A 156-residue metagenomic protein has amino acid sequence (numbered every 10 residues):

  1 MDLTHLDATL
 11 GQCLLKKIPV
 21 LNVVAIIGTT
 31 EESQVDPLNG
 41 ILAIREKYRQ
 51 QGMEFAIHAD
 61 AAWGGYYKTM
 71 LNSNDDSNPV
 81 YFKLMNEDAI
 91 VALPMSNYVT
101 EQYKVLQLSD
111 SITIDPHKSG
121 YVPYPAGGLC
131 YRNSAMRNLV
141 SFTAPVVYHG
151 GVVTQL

Functional and structural regions predicted by a protein language model:
M1-G40, Y67-E101: PLP-dependent aminotransferase-class I/II
G11, G28, E46, H117 (+1 more regions): Residue-level marker of positions within ordered structural domains that often coincide with functionally constrained
P19-V23, M53-I57, D110-S111, K118 (+1 more regions): Beta-sheet entry/capping signal
K47-G52: Short helix-capping segments at alpha-helix termini
D60: Glycine-centered flexible beta-alpha turn that most often forms the glycine-rich phosphate-binding loop
G64-Y66, G120-Y121: Short gly/pro/ser/thr-enriched loop/turn and capping motifs at secondary-structure boundaries
K83-L156: Active-site C-terminal subdomain of aminotransferase-like
